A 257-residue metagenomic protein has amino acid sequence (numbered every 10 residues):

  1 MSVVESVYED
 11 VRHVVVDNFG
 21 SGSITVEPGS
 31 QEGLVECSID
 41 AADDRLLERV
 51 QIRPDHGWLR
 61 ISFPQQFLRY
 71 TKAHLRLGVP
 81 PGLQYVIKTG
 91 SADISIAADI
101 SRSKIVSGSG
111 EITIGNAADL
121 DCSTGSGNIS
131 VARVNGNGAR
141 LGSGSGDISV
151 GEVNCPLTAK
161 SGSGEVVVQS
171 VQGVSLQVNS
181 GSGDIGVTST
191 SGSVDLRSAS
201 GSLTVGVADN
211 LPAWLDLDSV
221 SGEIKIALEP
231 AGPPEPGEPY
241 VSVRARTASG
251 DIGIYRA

Functional and structural regions predicted by a protein language model:
M1-A257: Intrinsically disordered, low-complexity terminal regions
